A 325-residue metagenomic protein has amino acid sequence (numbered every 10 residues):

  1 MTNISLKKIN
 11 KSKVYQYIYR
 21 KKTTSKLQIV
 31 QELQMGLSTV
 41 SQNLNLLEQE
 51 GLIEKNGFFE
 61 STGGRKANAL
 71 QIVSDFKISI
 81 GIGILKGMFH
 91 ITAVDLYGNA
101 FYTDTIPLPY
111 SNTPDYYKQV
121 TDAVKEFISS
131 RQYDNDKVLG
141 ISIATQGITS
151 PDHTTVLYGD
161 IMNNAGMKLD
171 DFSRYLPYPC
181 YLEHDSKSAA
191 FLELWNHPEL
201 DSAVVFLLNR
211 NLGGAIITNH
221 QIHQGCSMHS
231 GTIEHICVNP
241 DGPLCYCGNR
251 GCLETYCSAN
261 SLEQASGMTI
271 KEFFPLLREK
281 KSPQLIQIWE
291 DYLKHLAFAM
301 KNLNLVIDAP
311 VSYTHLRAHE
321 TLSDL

Functional and structural regions predicted by a protein language model:
M1-Q31: Extreme N-terminal segment that seeds HTH/winged-HTH DNA-binding domains in transcriptional regulators
T2-I9, S25, F58-F76: Short, cationic-aromatic polyanion-contact patches
T23-K55: N-terminal helix-turn-helix
K66-F101, G213-I217: Gly/Thr-rich phosphate-binding beta-strand-loop-beta motif of the actin/hexokinase/Hsp70
T103, P177-P283: Glycine/GP-enriched mid-protein hinge/lid loop-to-helix segment characteristic of carbohydrate kinases
D104-S202, S323: Glycine-rich phosphate-binding loop and adjoining helix at the ATP-binding site of ATP-dependent phosphoryl-transfer
L303-Y313: Proline-aspartate-enriched helix->loop->beta-strand connector
T314-L322: Conserved small/polar residues in nucleotide/adenosyl-binding loops
